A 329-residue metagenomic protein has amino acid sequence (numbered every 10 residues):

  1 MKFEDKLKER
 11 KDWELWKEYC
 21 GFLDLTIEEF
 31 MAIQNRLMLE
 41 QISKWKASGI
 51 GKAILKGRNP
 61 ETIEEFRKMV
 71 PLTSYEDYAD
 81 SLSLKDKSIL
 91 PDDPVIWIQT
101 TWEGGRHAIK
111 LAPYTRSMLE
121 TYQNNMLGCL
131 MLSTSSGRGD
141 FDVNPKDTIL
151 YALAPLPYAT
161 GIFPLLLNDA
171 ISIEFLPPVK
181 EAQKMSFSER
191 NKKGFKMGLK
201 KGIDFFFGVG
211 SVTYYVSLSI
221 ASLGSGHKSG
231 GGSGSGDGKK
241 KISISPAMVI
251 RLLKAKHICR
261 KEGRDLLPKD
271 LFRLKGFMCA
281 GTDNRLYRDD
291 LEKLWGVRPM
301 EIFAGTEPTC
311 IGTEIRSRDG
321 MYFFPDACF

Functional and structural regions predicted by a protein language model:
M1-Q99, E103-M278, R285-L286: Nucleotide 5′-phosphate-binding alpha/beta core
S43, D270-F329: Conserved AMP-binding/adenylate-forming
